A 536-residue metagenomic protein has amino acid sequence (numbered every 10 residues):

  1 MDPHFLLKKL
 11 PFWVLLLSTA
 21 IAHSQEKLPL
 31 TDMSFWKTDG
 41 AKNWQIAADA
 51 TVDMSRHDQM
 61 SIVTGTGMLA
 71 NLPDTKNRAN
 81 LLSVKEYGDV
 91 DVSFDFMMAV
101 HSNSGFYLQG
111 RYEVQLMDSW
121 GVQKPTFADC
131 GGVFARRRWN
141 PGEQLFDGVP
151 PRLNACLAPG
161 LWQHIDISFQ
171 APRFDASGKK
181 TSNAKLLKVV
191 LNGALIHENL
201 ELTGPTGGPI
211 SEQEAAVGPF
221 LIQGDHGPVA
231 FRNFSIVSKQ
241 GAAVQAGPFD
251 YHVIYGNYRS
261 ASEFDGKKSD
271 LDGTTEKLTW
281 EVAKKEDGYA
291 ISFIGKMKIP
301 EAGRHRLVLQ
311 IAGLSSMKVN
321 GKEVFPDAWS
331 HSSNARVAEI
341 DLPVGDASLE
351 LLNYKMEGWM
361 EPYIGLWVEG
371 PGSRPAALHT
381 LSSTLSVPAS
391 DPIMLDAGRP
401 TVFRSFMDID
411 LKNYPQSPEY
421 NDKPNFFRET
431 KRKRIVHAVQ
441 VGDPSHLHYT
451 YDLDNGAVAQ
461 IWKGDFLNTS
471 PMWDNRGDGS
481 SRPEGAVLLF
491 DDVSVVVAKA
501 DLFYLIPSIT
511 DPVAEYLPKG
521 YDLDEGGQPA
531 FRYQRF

Functional and structural regions predicted by a protein language model:
M1-W13: Bacterial N-terminal signal peptides that target proteins for export
Q25-G266, D287-I294, K298, G372-A376: Carbohydrate-interacting regions of secretory-pathway proteins
E26, V84, L385-F536: Beta-strand-rich N-terminal accessory domains
N103, A184-L186, R304, L314-S316 (+3 more regions): Exposed beta-strand and adjacent loop surfaces of beta-rich binding modules that mediate intermolecular recognition
E113, I196-H197, V324-F325, Y449 (+2 more regions): Short, isolated positions in well-ordered beta-strands
Q240-G398: Acidic/polar, compositionally biased interaction segments
